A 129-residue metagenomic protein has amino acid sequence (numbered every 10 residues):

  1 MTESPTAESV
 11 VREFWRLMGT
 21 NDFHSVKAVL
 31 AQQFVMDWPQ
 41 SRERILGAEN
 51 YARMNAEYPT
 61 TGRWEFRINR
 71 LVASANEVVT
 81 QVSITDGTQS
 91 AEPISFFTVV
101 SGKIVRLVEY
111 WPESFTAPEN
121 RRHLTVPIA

Functional and structural regions predicted by a protein language model:
M1-A28, Q32-Q33, P118-A129: Short, low-complexity N-terminal intrinsically disordered segments enriched in polar/charged residues
E3, R53-A129: A beta-strand edge to alpha-helix "cap/lid" segment located at domain peripheries
V10-V11, G19, L30, G47 (+4 more regions): A general marker of short, structured functional hotspots
F14, F23, F34, Y51 (+2 more regions): Aromatic side chains
F14-L17, D37, Q81, T85: Alpha-helix C-capping/helix-to-loop hinge sites
F23-S25, Q32-S74: A solvent-exposed, acidic/Ser-Thr-rich amphipathic alpha-helical stretch
